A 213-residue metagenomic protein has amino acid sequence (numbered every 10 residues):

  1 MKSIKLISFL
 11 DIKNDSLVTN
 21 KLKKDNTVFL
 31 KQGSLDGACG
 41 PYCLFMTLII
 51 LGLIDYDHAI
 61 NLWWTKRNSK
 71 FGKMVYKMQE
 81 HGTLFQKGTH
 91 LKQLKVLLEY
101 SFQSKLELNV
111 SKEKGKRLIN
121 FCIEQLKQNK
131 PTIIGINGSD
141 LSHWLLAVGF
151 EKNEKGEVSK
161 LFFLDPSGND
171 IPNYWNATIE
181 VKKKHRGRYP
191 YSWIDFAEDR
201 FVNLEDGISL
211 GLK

Functional and structural regions predicted by a protein language model:
M1-K77: Active-site nucleophile-adjacent alpha helix/oxyanion-hole segment immediately C-terminal to the catalytic cysteine
K21-L22, E80-F121, K127: Cysteine-dependent deubiquitinase/ubiquitin-like isopeptidase catalytic cores across multiple families
S34, A38, T89, R117 (+1 more regions): Short, well-structured alpha-helical interface segments that form or flank functional binding sites
P41-L44, K92, S139, N153: Short, electropositive, low-hydrophobicity segments enriched in small/polar residues
G52, E99, Q103, E205-D206 (+1 more regions): Generic short alpha-helical segment signal, independent of protein family or function, capturing local helix propensity
D55-Y56, L106, K155: Secondary-structure boundary/capping signal
V110-L164: Active-site-adjacent substructure of cysteine-protease-like catalytic cores
F150-K213: Noncatalytic regulatory segments and standalone regulatory/sensor domains
